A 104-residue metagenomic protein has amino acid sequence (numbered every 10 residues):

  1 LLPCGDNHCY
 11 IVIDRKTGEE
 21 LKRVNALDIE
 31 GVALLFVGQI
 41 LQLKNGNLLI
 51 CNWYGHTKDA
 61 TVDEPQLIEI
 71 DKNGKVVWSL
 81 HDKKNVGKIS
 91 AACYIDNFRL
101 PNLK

Functional and structural regions predicted by a protein language model:
L1-K104: Histidine-/acidic-rich catalytic cores in large beta-rich domains
